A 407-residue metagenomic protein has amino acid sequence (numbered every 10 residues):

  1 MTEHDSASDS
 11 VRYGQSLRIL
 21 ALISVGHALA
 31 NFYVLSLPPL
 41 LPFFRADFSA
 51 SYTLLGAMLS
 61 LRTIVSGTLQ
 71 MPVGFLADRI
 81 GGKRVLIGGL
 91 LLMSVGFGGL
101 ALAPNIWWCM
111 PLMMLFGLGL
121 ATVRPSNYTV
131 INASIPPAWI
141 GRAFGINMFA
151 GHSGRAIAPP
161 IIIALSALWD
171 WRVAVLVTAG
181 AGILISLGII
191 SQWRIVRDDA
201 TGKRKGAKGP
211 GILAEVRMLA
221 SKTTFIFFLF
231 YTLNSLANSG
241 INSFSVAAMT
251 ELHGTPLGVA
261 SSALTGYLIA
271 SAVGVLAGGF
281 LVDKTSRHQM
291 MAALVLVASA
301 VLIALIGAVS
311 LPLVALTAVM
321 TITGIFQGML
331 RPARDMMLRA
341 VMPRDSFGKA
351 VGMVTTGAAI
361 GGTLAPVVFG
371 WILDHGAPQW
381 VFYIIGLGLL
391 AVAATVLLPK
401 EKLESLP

Functional and structural regions predicted by a protein language model:
T2-G14, V196-F227: Juxtamembrane intracellular "pre-TM" segments in multi-pass secondary transporters
L35, T63-M71, R155-A156, L268-A272 (+2 more regions): Residue-level signature of mid-helix packing/kink "hotspots" within the transmembrane helices of 12-pass Major
L37-P38, K222-L268, A272-V275: Extracytoplasmic gate region of multi-pass secondary transporters
T68-W107: Conserved MFS/SLC helix-loop-helix module at the cytosolic interface between two early adjacent transmembrane helices
L69-G81, V275-R287, L373-D374: Helix-to-loop junctions at the C-terminal end of transmembrane segments in multipass secondary transporters
R79-G89, K284-L296: Cytoplasmic membrane-interface "Motif A"-like loop-to-helix N-cap segments of 12-TM Major Facilitator Superfamily
L112-G151: Cytoplasmic helix-loop-helix junction between adjacent transmembrane helices in 12-TM secondary transporters
N147-I195: Helix-loop-helix hairpin linking two adjacent transmembrane segments in secondary transporters
